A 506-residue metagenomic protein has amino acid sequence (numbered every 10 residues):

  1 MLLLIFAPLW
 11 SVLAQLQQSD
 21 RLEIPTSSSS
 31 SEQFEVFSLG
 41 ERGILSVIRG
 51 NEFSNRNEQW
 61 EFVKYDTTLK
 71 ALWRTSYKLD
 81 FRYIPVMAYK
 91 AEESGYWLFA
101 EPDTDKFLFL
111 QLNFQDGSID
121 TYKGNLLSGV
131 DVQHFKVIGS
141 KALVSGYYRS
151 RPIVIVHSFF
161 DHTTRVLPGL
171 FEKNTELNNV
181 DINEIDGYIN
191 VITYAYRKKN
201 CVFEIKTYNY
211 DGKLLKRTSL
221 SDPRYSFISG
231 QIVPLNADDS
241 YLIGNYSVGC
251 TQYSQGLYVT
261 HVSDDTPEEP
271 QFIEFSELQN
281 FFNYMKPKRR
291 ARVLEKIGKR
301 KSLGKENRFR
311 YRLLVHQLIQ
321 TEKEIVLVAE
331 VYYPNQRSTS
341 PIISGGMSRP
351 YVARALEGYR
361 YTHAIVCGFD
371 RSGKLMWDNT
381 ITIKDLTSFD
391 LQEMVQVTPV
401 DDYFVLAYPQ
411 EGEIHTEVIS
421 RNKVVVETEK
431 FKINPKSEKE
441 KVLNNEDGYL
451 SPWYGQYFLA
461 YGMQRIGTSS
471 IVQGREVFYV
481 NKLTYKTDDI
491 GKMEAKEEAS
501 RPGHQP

Functional and structural regions predicted by a protein language model:
M1-D20, S500-P506: Bacterial Sec-dependent N-terminal signal peptides
A14-E32, T67-R74, E295-R308: A short helix->beta-strand "capping" segment at the edge of beta-propeller domains
S28-F37, D80-K90, G124-G139, K173-N183 (+3 more regions): Repeated scaffold domains used in trafficking and secretory/extracellular systems, primarily beta-propellers
E35-V36, G40-N55, A88-D103, L110 (+9 more regions): Short beta-strand elements that form the blades of beta-propeller/WD-repeat-like and other beta-sheet-rich scaffold
L45-Y77: Beta-propeller domains
Q59-T67, F109-D116, I155-D161, V202-L214 (+4 more regions): Beta-propeller blade signature
T68-L108, S118-V132, R217-R224, I381-D385: Blade-loop segments of beta-propeller domains
T218-G230, F272-R310, W377-Q396, V424-G455: Conserved blade-ending motifs and adjacent loop-strand segments that build the rim/top face of beta-propeller domains
